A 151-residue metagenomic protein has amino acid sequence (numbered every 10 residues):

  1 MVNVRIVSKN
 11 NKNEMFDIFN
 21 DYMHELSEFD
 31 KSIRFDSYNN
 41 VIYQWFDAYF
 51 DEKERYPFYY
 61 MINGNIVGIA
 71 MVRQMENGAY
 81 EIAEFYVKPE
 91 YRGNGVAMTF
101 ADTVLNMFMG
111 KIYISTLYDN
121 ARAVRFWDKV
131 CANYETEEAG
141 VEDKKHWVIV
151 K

Functional and structural regions predicted by a protein language model:
V2-I18, L26: A short beta-loop-alpha structural element at the N-terminal edge of CoA-dependent acyl/N-acetyltransferase catalytic
M23-W45: Conserved GNAT-fold acetyl-CoA-binding loop/helix
Q44-Y59: A short helix-loop-beta-strand connector motif used in the catalytic cores of GNAT acetyltransferases and, in some
Y59, N65-Q74, E81, Y86: Conserved beta-strand in the GNAT
V87, G93-N106: Conserved acetyl-CoA-binding loop-helix of GNAT-fold acetyltransferases
L105, D128-E137: Conserved acetyl-CoA-binding loop of GNAT-fold acetyltransferases
Y113-D128, G140-K144: Conserved beta-strand-loop-alpha-helix junction that forms the acyl-donor binding cleft
E137-K151: Charged phosphate-binding loop/patch that engages nucleotide di/tri-phosphates or the phosphate backbone of nucleic
